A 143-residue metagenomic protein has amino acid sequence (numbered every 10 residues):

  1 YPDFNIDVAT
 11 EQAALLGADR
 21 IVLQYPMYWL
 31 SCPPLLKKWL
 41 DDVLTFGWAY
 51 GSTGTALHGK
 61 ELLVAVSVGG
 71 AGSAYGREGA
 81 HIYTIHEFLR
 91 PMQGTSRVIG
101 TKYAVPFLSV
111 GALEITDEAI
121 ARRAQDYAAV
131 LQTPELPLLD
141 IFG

Functional and structural regions predicted by a protein language model:
Y1-P2, A80-I82, V110-I115: Short histidine/acidic/glycine/proline-rich micro-motifs that form metal- and phosphate-coordinating active-site loops
Y1-Y50, Q125-G143: N-terminal beta1-alpha1-beta2 submodule of the flavodoxin-like/Rossmannoid cofactor-binding fold
I6, A80-T84, E118-R122: Alpha-helix N-cap and loop-to-helix initiation/capping positions
Q24, V68, F107-S109: Conserved residues at the C-terminal ends of beta-strands
L30-C32, G72-A74, L113-I115: Short catalytic/ligand-binding loop motif for oxyanion handling, primarily in non-cytosolic enzymes, centered on
S31-P34, K38, L57, E87-P91 (+1 more regions): Generic recognition of short, well-ordered alpha-helical interface segments
S52, A56-A104: Short, glycine-/small-residue-rich phosphate/pyrophosphate-handling segment
P91-G143: Glycine-rich phosphate/pyrophosphate-binding loop and the adjoining helix
